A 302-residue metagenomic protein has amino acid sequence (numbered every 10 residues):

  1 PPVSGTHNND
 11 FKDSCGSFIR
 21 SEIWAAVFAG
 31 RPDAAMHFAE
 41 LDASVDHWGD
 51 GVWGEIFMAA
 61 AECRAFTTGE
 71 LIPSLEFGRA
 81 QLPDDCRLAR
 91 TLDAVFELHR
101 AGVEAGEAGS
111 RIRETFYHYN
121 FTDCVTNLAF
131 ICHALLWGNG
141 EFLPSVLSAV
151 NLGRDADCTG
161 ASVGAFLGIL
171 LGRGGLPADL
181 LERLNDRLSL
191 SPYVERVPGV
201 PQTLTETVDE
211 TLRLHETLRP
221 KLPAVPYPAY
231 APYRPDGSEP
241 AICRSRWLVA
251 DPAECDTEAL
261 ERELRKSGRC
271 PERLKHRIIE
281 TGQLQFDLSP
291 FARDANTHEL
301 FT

Functional and structural regions predicted by a protein language model:
V3-G5, D10-C15, N139-A149, D155 (+3 more regions): Mature, well-folded catalytic/scaffold domains that follow N-terminal targeting or propeptide regions
V3-K12, S21-P32, E40-V45, E55 (+1 more regions): Accessory "access/gating" subregions that flank catalytic or transport cores
C15-S17, G51-W53: Hydrophobic, membrane-interfacing alpha helices
H47-D50, F57-A59, C63, F130-E216: Catalytic phosphate/nucleotide-handling subdomain of diverse soluble enzymes
F57, G78-Q81, V95-F96, N151 (+3 more regions): A glycine-rich phosphate-binding loop feature that marks nucleotide/adenosyl-phosphate handling sites
G102-V125, L171-T302: Helix-termini ("caps") and immediately adjacent flexible loops/tails, especially at membrane-solvent interfaces
